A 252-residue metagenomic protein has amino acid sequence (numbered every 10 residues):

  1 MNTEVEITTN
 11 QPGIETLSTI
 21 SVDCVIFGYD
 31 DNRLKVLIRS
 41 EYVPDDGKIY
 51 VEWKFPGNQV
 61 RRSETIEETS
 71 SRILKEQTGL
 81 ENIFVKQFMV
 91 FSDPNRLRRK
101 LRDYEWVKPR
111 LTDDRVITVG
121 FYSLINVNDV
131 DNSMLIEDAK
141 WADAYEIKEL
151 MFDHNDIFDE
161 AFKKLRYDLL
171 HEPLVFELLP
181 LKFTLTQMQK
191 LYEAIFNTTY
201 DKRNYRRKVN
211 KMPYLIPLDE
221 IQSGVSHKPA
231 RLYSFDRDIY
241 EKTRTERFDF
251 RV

Functional and structural regions predicted by a protein language model:
M1, Y29-D31, K35-I38, Q59 (+4 more regions): Core subunits and conserved enzymes of cellular information-processing and envelope-translocation systems across
N2-D23, L101-Y104: Acidic, metal-coordinating catalytic segment for phosphate/diphosphate chemistry, firing primarily on the Nudix
P12-W53: N-terminal strand-loop-strand
I20-V22, E68-S71, K75-D129, D168-V175 (+1 more regions): Active-site segment of metal-dependent pyrophosphate-handling enzymes, primarily the Nudix hydrolase catalytic core
T118-L169, L181-T186, N204-Y205, N210-P213 (+1 more regions): NUDIX/MutT-family hydrolases
K190-T199: Short helix-coil junctions and helix-kink-helix linkers
R203-M212, S223-R231: Accessory, usually C-terminal, subdomains that scaffold auxiliary metal cofactors
D219-V252: Long, intrinsically disordered, low-complexity Ser/Thr/Pro-rich regulatory/activation regions of nuclear proteins
